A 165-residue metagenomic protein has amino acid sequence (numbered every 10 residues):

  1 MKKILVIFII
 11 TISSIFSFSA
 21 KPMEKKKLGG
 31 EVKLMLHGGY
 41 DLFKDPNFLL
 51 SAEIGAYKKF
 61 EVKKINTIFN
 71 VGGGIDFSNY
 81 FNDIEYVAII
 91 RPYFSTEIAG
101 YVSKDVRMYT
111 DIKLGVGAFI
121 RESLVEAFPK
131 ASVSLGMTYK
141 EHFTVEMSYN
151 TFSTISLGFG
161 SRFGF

Functional and structural regions predicted by a protein language model:
M1-G29: Cleavable N-terminal export/targeting peptides
G29-G30, L36-F165: Outer-membrane beta-barrel transmembrane domain signature
